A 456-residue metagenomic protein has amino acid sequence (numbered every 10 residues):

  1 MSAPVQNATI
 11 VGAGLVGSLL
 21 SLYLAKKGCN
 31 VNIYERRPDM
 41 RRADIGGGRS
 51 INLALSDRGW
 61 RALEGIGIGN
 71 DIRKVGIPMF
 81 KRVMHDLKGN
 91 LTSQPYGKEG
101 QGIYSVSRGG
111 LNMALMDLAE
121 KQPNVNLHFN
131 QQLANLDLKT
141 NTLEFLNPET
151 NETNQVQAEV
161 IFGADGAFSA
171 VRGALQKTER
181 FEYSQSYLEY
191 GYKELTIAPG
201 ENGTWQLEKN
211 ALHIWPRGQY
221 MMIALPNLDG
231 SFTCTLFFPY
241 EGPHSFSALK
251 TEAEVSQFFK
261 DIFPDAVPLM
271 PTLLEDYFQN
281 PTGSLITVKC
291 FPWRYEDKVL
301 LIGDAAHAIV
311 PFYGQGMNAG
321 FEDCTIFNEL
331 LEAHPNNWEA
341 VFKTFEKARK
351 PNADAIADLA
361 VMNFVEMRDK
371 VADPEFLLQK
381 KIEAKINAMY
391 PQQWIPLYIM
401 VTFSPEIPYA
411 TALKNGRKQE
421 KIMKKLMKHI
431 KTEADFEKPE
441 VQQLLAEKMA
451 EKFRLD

Functional and structural regions predicted by a protein language model:
S2-V16: Beta1/beta-strand and adjacent pyrophosphate-binding region of the FAD-binding site in flavoprotein oxidoreductases
P4, E329-D456: C-terminal helical "tail/cap" subdomain of flavin- and related membrane-associated enzymes
A8-I10, V31, V299: Conserved hydrophobic helix-helix packing surfaces used for dimerization/oligomerization
A13-K26, G163, L195, P281-A372 (+1 more regions): Conserved mid-domain beta->alpha element of the FAD-binding
V16, D39, F168: Conserved Rossmann-like nucleotide-cofactor binding loop
A25-G48: Glycine-rich FAD pyrophosphate-binding loop
A43-L118: Active-site-adjacent segment of FAD-dependent monooxygenases/related oxidoreductases
D117, Q122, Q131-N135, T140-L285 (+1 more regions): Conserved FAD-binding catalytic core of PHBH/FMO-like flavoproteins
